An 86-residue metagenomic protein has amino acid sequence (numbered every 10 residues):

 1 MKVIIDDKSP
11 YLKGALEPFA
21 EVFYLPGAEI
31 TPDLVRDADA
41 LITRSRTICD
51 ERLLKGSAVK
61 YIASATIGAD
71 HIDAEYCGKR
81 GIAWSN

Functional and structural regions predicted by a protein language model:
M1-A38: N-terminal glycine-/charge-rich "phosphate-binding" loop or analogous flexible N-terminal tail
A40-N86: Phosphate/diphosphate ligand-binding glycine-rich loop within oxidoreductases
